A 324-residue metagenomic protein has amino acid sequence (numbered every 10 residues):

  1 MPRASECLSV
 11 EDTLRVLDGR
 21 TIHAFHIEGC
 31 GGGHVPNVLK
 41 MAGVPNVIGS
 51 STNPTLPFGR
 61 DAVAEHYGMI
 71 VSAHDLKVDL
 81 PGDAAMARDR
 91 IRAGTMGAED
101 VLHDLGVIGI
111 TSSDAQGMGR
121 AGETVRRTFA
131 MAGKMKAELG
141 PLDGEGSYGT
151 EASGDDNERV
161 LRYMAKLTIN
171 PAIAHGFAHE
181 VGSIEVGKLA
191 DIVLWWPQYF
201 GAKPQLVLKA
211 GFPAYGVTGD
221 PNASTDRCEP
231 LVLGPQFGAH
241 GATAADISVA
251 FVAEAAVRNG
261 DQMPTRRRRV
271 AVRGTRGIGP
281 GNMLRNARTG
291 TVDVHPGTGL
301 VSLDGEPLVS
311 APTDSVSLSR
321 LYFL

Functional and structural regions predicted by a protein language model:
P2-M164, Y199-F200: Active-site neighborhoods of metal-dependent hydrolases
R92-G109, A115-L324: Active-site microenvironment of metallo-dependent hydrolases
